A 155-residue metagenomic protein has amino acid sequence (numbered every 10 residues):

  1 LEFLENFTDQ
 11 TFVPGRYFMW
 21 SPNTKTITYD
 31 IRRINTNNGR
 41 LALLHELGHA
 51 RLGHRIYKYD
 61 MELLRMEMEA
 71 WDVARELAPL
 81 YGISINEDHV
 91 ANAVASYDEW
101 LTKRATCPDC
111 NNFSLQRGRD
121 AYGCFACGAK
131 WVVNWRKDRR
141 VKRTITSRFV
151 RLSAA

Functional and structural regions predicted by a protein language model:
L1-G39, A50, H54: Active-site scaffold of zinc-dependent metalloenzymes
D30, M61, S114-L115: Short N-terminal micro-motifs specific to bacterial/archaeal maturation and metal-cluster initiation sites
N35-N37, Y59, V141: A short local loop/turn or secondary-structure capping micro-motif enriched for an aromatic residue
H45, H49: Histidine-centered divalent metal-coordination motifs
G53-M61: Substrate-binding clefts and substrate-entry loops adjacent to catalytic sites of polymer-processing enzymes acting on
E62-V90: Post-HExxH zinc-binding segment in Zn-dependent metallohydrolases
Y81-H89, A95-A155: Pan-zinc metallopeptidase signature
